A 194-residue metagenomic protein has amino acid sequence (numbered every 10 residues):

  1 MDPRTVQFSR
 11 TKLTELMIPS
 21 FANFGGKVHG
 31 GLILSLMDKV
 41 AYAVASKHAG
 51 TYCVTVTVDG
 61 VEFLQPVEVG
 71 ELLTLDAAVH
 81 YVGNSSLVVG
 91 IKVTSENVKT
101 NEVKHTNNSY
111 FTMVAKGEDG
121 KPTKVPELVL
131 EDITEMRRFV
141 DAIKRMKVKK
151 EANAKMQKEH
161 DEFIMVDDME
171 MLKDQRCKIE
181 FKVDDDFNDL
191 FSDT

Functional and structural regions predicted by a protein language model:
P3: Post-transcriptional modification and biogenesis factors for structured RNAs of the translation apparatus
V6-T11, V69, H80-K173, C177-D193: HotDog/MaoC-like acyl-thioester-processing domains
K12-L16: Active-site-flanking beta-strand signature of metal-NTP-handling nucleotidyl enzymes and homologous cyclase-like
F21: Surface-exposed, Lys/Arg-rich phosphate-binding patches that contact polyanionic backbones
G26: Anion-recognition interface
L32-G50, T194: Active-site helix/loop of acyl-thioester processing domains in fatty-acid/polyketide metabolism, spanning hotdog-fold
V54-L64, L72-H80, S95: Conserved interaction-surface patches within small, structured recognition/assembly domains
